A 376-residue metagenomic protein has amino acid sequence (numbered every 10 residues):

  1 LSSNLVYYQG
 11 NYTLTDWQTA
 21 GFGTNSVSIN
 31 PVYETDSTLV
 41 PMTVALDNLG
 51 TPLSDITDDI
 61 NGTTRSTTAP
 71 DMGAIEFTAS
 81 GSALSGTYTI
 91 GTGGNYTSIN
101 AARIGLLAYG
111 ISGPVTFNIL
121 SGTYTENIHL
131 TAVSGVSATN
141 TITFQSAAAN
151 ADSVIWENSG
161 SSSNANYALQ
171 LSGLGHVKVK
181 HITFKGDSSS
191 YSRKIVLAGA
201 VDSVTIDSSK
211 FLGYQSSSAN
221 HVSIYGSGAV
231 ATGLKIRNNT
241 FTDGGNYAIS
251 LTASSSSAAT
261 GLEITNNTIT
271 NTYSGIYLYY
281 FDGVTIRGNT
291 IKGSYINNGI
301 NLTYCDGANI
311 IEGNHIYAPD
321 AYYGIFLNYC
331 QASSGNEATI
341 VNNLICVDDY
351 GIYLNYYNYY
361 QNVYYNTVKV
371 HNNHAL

Functional and structural regions predicted by a protein language model:
L1, D71-A74, F117-I119: Extracellular beta-strand repeat scaffolds in secreted/surface proteins
L1, Q18-N30, Q145, G175-G186 (+7 more regions): Right-handed parallel beta-helix
S3-W17, I128-T131, N166-G173, Y191-A200 (+7 more regions): Glycine-rich beta-solenoid repeat tracts in large extracellular/virion proteins
N11-E76: C-terminal accessory segments
T13, G93-N95, N100, I111-I142 (+2 more regions): N-terminal extracellular ligand-recognition/capping segment immediately after the signal peptide
V27-V32, G135-S192, G213-A219: Right-handed parallel beta-helix/beta-spiral solenoid domain characteristic of secreted/periplasmic
P31-S37, T78-A108, S121-T123, A147-A151: Right-handed parallel beta-helix/beta-solenoid
L106-S112, G135-V136, S216, A332: Alpha-helix termini
